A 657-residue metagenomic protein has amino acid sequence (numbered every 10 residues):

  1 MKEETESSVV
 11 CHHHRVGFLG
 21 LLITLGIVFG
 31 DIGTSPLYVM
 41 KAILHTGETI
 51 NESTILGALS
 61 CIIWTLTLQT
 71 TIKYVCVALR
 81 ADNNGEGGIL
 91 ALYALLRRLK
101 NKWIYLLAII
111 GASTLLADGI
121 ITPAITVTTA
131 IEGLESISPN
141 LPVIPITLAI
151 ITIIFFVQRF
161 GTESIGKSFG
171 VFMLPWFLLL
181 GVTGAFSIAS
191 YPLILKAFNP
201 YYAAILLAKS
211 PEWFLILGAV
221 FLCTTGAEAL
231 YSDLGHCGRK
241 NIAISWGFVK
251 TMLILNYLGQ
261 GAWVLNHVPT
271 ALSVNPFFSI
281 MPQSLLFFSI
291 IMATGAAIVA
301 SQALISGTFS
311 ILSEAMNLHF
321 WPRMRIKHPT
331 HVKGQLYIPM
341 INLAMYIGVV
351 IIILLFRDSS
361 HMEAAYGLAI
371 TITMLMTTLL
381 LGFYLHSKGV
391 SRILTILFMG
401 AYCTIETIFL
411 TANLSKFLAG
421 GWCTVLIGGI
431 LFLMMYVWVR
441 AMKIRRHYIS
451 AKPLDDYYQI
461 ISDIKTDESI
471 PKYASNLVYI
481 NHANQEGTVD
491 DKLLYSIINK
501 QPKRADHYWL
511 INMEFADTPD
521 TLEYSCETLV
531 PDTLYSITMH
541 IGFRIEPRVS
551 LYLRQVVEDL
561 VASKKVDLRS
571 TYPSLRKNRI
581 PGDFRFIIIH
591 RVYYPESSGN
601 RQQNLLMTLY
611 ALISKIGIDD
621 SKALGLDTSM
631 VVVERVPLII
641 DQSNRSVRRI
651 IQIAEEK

Functional and structural regions predicted by a protein language model:
K2-K657: The structured alpha-helical core of multi-pass membrane proteins
